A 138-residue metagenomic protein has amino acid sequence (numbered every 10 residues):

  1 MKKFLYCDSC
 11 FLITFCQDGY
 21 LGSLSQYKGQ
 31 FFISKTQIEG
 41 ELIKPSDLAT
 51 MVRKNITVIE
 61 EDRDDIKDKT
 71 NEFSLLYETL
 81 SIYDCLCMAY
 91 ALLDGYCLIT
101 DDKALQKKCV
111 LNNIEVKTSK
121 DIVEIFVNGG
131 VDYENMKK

Functional and structural regions predicted by a protein language model:
M1-S25, Q30-E39: Metal-dependent nucleic-acid phosphoesterase active-site entry motif
C7, I33, I82, I99-T100: Short beta-strand scaffold positions
S23, Y90, K108: Hydrophobic/aromatic ligand-binding patch that stacks against planar heteroaromatic rings of cofactors or nucleotides
K28-G29, G95, N113: Residue-level detector of structured alpha->beta connecting loops
I33-K35, G40, S46-D47, Q106-K138: Acidic, PIN/NYN-like endoribonuclease modules and their adjacent C-terminal/linker elements
T57-E78: Acidic catalytic patch
S81-C97, A104-L105: Acidic, metal-associated active-site segment
C97-T100, K117-T118: Short hydrophobic alpha-helical runs that function as membrane-insertion/retention elements
